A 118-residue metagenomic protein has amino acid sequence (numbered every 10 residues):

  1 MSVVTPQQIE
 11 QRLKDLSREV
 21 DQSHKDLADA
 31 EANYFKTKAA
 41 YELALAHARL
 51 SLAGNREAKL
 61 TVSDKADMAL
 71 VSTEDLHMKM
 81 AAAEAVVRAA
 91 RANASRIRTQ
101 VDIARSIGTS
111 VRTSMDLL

Functional and structural regions predicted by a protein language model:
M1-L118: Charge-rich amphipathic alpha-helical interaction elements
